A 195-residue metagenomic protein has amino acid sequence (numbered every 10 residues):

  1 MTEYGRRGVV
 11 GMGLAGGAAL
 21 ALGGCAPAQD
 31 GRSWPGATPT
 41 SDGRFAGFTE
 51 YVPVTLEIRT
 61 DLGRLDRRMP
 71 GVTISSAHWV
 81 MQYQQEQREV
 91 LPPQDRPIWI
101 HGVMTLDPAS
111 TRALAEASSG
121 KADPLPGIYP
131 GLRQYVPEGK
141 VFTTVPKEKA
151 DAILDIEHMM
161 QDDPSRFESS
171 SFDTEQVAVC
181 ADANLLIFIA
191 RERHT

Functional and structural regions predicted by a protein language model:
M1, R7, V90-I98, S171-L185: Short, surface-exposed loop and linker segments with low hydrophobicity and enrichment for Pro/Ser/Thr
T2-E3, G8-P27: N-terminal export signals
C25-P35: Bacterial lipoprotein signal-peptidase II cleavage site
S33-R67: N-terminal low-complexity, Pro/Thr/Ser-rich intrinsically disordered segments that act as propeptides or flexible
D61-M69, R88-L91, T174: Intrinsically disordered, low-complexity boundary segments flanking structured domains
G71-A152: Mature extracytoplasmic domains of secretory-pathway proteins
M159-T195: Extracellularly exposed regions in secreted/surface proteins, prominently low-complexity, repeat-rich
